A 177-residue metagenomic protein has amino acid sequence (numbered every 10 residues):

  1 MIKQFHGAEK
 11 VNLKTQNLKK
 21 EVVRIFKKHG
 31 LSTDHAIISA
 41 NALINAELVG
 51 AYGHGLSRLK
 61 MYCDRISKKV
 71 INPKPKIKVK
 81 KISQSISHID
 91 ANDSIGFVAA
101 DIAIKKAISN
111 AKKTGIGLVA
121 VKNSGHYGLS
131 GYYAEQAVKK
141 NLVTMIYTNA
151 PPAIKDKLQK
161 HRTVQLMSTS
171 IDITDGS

Functional and structural regions predicted by a protein language model:
I2-H29: Generic N-terminal amphipathic, Lys/Arg-enriched alpha-helix
V22, A107, Y133: Aromatic/hydrophobic pocket-lining residues that form π-stacking "cages" and hydrophobic walls in ligand
T33-I44: Short, well-structured alpha-helical segments
D34, L48-L59: N-terminal amphipathic, basic helical "cap/leader" segment at the start of enzyme domains
A40, L118-S177: Glycine-rich anion/phosphate-binding loop at the beta-strand->alpha-helix junction
G55-I108: Active-site cofactor/substrate anionic-group-binding motifs, chiefly glycine- and Lys/Arg-rich phosphate-binding loops
H88-N92, G117-K122: Short glycine-rich or small-residue beta-strand-to-loop segments that form or flank ligand, phosphate, metal/Fe-S
K106-V119: Conserved catalytic cysteine-centered active-site region of acyl-thioester-dependent Claisen-condensing enzymes
